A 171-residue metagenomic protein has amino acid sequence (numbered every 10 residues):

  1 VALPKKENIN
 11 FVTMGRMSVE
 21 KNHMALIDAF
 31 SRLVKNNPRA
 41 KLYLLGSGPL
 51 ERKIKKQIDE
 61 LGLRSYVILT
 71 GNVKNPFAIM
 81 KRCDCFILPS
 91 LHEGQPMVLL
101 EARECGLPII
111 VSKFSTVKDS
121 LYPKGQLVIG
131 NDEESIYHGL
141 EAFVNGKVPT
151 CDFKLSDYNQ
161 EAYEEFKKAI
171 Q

Functional and structural regions predicted by a protein language model:
I9-R32, P49-K55: A conserved mid-protein helix/loop that constitutes part of the nucleotide-sugar donor-binding site
K55-G71: Nucleotide-activated donor-binding/catalytic signature segment of Leloir-type glycosyltransferases, i.e., the conserved
N72, L91: Aromatic "clamp/platform" in nucleotide-sugar-dependent glycosyltransferases that forms part of the donor/acceptor
L100-E101, F114-V128: Short acidic/histidine- and often glycine-rich active-site loop of Leloir-type glycosyltransferases that engages
P108-V111: Short hydrophobic beta-strand element within catalytic cores of glycosyltransferases and related nucleotide-activated
P123-E134, A142-G146: Conserved acidic donor-binding segment of nucleotide-sugar-dependent glycosyltransferases
K147-Q171: A charged, aromatic-enriched C-terminal amphipathic alpha-helix characteristic of glycosyltransferases across folds
